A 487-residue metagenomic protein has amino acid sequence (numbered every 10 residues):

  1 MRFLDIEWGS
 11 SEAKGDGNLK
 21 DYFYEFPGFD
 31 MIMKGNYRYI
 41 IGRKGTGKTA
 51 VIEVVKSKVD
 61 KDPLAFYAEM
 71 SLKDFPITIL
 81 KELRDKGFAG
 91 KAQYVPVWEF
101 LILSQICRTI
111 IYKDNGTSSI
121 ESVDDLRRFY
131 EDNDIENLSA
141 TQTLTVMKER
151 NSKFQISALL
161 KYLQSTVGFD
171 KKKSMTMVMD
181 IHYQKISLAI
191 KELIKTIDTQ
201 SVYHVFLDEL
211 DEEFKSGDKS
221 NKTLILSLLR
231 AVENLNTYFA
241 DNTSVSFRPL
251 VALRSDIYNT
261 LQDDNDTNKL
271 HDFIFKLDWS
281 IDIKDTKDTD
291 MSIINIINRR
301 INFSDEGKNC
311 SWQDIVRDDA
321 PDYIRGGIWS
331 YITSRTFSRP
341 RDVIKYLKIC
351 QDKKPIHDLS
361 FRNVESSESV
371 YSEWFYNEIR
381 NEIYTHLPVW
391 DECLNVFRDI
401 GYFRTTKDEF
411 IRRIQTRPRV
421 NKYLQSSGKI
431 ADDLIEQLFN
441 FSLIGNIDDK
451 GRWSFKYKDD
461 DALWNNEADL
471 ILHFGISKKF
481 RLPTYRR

Functional and structural regions predicted by a protein language model:
M1-A92, D469-R487: Walker A/P-loop-proximal flanking segment of P-loop NTPase domains
S11-E12, L72-K73, D318-R487: C-terminal leucine-rich, beta-strand-based interaction scaffolds used for sensing/assembly
D16, D21-E25, S304-V316, R417: Flexible secondary-structure boundary motifs
R43, T49-H204, E213, Y258 (+3 more regions): P-loop NTPase nucleotide-binding core
L83-F88, S220-T223, D264-L270, C350-K353 (+1 more regions): Short secondary-structure boundary/capping segments
A89, Q93, M177-D180, I197 (+6 more regions): Short, solvent-exposed segments of well-ordered alpha helices
P96-I111, N295, R299, K345-K348 (+1 more regions): Short, hydrophobic/amphipathic alpha-helical patches that form generic packing surfaces within helical domains
Q184-F206, L210-P321, R325: The catalytic "switch" region of P-loop NTPases
